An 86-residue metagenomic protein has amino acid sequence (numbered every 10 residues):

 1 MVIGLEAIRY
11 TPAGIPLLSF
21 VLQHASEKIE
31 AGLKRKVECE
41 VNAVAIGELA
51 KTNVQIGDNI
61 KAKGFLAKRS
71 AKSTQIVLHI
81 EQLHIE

Functional and structural regions predicted by a protein language model:
M1-E86: Single-stranded nucleic acid-binding surfaces, predominantly the OB-fold ssDNA-binding core
